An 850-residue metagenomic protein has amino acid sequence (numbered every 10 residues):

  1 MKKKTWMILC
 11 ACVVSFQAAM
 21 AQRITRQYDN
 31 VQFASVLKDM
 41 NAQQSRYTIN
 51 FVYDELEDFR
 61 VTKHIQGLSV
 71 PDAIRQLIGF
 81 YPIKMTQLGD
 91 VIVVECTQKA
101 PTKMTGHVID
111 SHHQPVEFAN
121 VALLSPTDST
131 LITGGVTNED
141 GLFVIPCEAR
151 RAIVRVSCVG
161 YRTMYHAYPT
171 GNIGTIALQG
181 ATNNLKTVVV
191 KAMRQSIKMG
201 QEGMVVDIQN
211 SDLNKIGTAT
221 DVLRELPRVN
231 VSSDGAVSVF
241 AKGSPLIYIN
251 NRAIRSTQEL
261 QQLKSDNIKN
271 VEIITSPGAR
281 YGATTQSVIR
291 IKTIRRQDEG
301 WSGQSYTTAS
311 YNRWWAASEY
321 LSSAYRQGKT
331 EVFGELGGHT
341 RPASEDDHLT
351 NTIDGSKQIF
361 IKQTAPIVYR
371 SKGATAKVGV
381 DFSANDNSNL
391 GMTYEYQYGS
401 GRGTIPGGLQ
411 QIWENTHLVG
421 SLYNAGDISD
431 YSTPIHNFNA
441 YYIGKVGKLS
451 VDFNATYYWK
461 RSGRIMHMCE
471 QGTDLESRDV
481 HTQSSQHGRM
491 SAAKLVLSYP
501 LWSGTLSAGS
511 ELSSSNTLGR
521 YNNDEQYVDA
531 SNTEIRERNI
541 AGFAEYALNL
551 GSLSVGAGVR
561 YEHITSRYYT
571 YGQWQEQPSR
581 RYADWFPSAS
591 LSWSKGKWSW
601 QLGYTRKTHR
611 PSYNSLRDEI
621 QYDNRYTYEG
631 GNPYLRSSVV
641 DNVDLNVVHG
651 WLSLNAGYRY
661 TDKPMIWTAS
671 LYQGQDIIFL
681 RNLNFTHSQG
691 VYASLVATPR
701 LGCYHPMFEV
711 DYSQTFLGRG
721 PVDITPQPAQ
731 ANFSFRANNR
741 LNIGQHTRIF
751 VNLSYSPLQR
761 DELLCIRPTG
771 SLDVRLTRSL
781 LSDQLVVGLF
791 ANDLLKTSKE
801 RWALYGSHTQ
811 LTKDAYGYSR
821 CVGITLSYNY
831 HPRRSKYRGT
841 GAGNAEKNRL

Functional and structural regions predicted by a protein language model:
L37, N41-Q44, Y81, Q87-P101 (+7 more regions): Short, acidic, small-residue-rich periplasmic hinge/interaction motif at the N-terminus of Gram-negative outer-membrane
I92-T97, G171-L178, T187, A219-V222 (+5 more regions): N-terminal periplasmic accessory domains that precede and gate Gram-negative outer-membrane beta-barrel machines
T127-L142: Short, acidic Ser/Thr/Gly-rich low-complexity loop/linker segments typical of extracellular and cell-surface proteins
V144-P146, A219, E225, R252-G278 (+1 more regions): Short acidic/polar hinge/loop motifs at secondary-structure boundaries that mediate gating or recognition
K292-T307, D346, K362, A374-V378 (+6 more regions): Surface-exposed extracellular loop regions of Gram-negative outer-membrane beta-barrel proteins
T375-G399, A425-Y571, S592-S594, W598-S599 (+2 more regions): Face-selective signature of the C-terminal outer-membrane beta-barrel domain
D427, E534-E537, Q577-R580, T608-D662 (+2 more regions): Outer-membrane beta-barrel signature, preferentially recognizing the C-terminal barrel domain of Gram-negative
M490-K494, N539-A541, G630, R636 (+3 more regions): Outer membrane beta-barrel strand-and-loop segments of large Gram-negative receptors, especially TonB-dependent
